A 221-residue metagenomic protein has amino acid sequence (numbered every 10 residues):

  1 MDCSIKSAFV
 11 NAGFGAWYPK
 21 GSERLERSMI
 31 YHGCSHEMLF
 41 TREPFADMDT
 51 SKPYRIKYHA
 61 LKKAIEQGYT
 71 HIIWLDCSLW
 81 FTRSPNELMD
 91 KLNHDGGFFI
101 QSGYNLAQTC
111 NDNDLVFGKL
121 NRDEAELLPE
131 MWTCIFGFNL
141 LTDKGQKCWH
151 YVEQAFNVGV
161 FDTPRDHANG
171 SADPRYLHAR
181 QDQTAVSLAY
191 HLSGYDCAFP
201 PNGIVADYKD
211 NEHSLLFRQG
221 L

Functional and structural regions predicted by a protein language model:
M1-T70, R175-R180, S193-G194, F217-L221: N-terminal anchoring/stem segment of glycosyltransferases
D2-S4, L92, L127-E130: Extracellular/periplasmic catalytic domains that process cell-envelope and extracellular macromolecules
I5, K57, L75, E130-C134: Residues that flank catalytic or metal-binding motifs in active/ligand-binding sites
H36-P44, F99-Y104, V160-H167, G203: A generic structural motif
E37-F40, I73-D76, F98-I100, G137 (+1 more regions): A structural signal for short, well-ordered beta-strand segments and their strand-loop junctions that often border
K57-D112: GT-A fold catalytic core of metal-dependent nucleotide-sugar glycosyltransferases, centered on the diacidic
L115-E126: Short, flexible, basic/aromatic active-site loop/helix in glycosyltransferases
E126-L221: Catalytic core and acceptor-binding pocket of nucleotide-sugar-dependent glycosyltransferases
